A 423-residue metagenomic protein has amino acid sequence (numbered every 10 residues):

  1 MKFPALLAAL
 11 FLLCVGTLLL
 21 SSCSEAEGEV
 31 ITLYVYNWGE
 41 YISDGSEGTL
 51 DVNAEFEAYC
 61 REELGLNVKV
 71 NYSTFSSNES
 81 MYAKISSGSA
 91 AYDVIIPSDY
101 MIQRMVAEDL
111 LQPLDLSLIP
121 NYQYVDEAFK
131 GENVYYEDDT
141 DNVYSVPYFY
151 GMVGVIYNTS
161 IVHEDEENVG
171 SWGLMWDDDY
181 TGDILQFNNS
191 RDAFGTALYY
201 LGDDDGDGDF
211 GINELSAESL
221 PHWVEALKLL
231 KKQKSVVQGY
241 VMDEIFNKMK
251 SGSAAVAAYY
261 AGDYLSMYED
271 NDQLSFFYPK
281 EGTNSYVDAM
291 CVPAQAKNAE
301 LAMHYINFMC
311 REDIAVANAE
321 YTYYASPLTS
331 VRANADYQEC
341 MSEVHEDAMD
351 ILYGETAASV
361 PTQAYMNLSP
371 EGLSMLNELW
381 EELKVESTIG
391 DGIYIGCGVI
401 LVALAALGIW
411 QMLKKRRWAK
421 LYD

Functional and structural regions predicted by a protein language model:
S21-S22: C-terminal motif of bacterial Sec signal peptides marking the signal peptidase cleavage site
A26-E108, D391: Early extracytoplasmic/lumenal segment of secretory-pathway proteins
Y36-L50, S98-K250: Extracytoplasmic ligand-binding site segments that recognize negatively charged/polar headgroups
Y92-P97, Q238-G239, A255-Y260, S275-F276: Paired acidic/hydrophobic, glycine-rich loop segments that form the ligand-binding mouth/hinge of periplasmic-binding
M101-R104, V256-Q273: A ligand-binding cleft/hinge motif common to bilobed small-molecule-binding domains
A226-K231, D270-A294: Periplasmic-binding protein-like
D288, P293-V360: Mature extracytoplasmic/periplasmic domains
Y353-D423: Conserved C-terminal helix/tail region of periplasmic/extracytoplasmic solute-binding proteins
